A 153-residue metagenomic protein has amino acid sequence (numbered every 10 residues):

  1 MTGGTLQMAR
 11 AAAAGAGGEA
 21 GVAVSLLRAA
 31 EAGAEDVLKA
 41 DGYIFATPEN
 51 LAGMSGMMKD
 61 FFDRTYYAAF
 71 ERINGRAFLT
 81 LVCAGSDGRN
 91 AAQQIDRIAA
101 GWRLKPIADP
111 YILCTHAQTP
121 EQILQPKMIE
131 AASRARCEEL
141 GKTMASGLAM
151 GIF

Functional and structural regions predicted by a protein language model:
M1-E19: N-terminal beta1-alpha1 ligand-phosphate binding loop
G4, M8, D36, Q94 (+2 more regions): Charged catalytic carboxylate motif
A9, A13, M58, G141: Short amphipathic alpha-helical/adjacent loop interface patches that line ligand and macromolecule-binding sites
G17-G21, Y67, A100, L104 (+1 more regions): Generic secondary-structure signature for well-ordered alpha-helical cores
E19-G33: A short beta-strand-loop structural module common to alpha/beta enzyme folds
A29-C114: Helix-loop-strand module that forms the ligand-binding subsite of alpha/beta enzymes
G33, I107-F153: Glycine-rich phosphate/pyrophosphate-binding loop and the adjoining helix
